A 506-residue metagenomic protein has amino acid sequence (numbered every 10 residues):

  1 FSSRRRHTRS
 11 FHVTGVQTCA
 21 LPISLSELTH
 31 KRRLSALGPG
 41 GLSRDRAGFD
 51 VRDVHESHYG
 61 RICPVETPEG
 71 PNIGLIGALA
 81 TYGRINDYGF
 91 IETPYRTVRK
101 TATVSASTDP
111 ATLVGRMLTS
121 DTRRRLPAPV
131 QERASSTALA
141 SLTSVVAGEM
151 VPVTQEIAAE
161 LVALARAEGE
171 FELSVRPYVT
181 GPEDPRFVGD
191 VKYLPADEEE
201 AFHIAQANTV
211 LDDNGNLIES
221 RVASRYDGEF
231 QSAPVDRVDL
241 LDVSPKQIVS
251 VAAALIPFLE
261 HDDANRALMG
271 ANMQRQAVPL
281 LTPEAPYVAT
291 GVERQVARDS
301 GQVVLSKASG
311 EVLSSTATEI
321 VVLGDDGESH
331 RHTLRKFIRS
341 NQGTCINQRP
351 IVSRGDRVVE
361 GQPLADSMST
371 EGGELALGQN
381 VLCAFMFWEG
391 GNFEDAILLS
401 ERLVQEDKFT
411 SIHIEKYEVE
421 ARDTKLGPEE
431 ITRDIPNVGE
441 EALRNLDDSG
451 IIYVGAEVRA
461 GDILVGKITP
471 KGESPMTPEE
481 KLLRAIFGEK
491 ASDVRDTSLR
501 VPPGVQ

Functional and structural regions predicted by a protein language model:
R4-R5, R9, V16-Q506: Intrinsically disordered, low-complexity regulatory segments
